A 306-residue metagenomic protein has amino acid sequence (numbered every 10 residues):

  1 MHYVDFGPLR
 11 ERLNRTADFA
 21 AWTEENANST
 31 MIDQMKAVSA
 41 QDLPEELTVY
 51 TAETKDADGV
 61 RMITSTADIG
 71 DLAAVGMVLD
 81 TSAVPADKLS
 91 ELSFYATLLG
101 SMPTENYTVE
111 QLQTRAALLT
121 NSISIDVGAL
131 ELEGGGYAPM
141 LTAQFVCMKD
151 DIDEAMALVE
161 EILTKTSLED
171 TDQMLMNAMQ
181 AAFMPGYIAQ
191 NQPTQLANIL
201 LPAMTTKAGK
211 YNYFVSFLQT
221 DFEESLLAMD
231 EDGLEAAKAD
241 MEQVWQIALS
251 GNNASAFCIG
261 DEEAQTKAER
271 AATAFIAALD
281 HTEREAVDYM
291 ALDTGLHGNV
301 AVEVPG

Functional and structural regions predicted by a protein language model:
M1, G70-M102, Y107-K165, T171-E231 (+1 more regions): M16 family metallopeptidases and their MPP-like homologs
M1-G100, Q246, N253, F257 (+2 more regions): His/Glu-based metal-binding/catalytic segments typifying zinc-dependent metallopeptidases
V4, N14, A27, V38 (+7 more regions): Short coil/turn linker and secondary-structure boundary residues
I63-S65, S124-E133, Q243-V244, N299-V300: Short beta-strand/turn micro-motifs at beta-sheet edges
D153-M156, T266-R270: Charge-rich, low-aromatic oligomerization/scaffolding segments with amphipathic character
E169-Q173, R284-V287: Conserved short beta-strand edge segments in small beta-sheet-based binding/regulatory domains
G233-W245: Structured alpha-helical segments in the cores of large, soluble enzyme domains
